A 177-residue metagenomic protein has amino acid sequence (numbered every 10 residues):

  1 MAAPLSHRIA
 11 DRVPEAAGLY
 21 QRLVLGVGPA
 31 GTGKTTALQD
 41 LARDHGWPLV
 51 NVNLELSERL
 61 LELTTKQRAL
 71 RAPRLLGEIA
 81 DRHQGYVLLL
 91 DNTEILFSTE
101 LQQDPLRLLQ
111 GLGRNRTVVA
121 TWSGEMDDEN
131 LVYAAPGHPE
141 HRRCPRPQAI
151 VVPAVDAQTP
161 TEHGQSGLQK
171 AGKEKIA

Functional and structural regions predicted by a protein language model:
M1-E15: N-terminal pre-Walker A segment at the start of P-loop NTPase domains
L19-T36: Walker A/P-loop nucleotide-binding motif
Q21-L25, V87, T117-V119: Residue-level preference for the first positions of well-ordered beta-strands
T35-W47: P-loop NTPase Walker A phosphate-binding motif
L49-N51: Early exported N-terminus immediately downstream of N-terminal targeting peptides
L54-A80: Short glycine-rich substrate-engagement loop in P-loop NTPases that contacts/grips substrate
H83-L101: Conserved P-loop NTPase "ATPase switch" module shared by AAA+ and STAND
I95-A177: Replace "adjacent to P-loop NTPase cores in ATP/GTP-dependent enzymes" with "adjacent to NTP-binding cores
